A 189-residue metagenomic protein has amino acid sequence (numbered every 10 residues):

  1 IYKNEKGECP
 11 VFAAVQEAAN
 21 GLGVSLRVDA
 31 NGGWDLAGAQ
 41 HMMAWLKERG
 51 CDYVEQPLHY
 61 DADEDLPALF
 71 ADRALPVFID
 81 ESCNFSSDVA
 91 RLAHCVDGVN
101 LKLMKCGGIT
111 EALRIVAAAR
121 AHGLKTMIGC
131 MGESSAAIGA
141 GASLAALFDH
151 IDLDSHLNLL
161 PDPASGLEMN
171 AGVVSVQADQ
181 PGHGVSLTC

Functional and structural regions predicted by a protein language model:
I1-K3, V28-G32, E55-L58, I79-E81 (+4 more regions): A cross-domain feature marking catalytic cores of carbohydrate-active enzymes and several ubiquitous metabolic/repair
I1-R73: Metal-dependent enolase-superfamily TIM-barrel catalytic cores that perform enediolate-based chemistry
G7-E8, A37, E64, S87-D88 (+2 more regions): Short secondary-structure boundary/hinge segments and terminal tails
W34, G107, L159: Feature marks short, surface-exposed loop/turn motifs that line or immediately flank catalytic pockets and channel
A39, W45, A118, G139 (+1 more regions): Residue-level signature of transmembrane alpha-helix interfaces in integral membrane proteins
D61-D154: Catalytic alpha/beta core domains of metabolic enzymes, predominantly
M131-C189: Flexible C-terminal active-site loop/helix
